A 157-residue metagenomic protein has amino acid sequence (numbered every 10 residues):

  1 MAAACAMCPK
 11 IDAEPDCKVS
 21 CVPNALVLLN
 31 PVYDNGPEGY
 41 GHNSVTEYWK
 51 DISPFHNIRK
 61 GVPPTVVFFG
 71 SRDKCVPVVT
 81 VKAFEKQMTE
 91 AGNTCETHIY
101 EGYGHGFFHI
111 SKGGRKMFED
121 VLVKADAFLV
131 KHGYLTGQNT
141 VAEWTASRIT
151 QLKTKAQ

Functional and structural regions predicted by a protein language model:
M1-K60, V141-K153: Primarily recognizes the serine-hydrolase "nucleophile elbow" in alpha/beta-hydrolase and SGNH/GDSL folds
V22-A25, V62-T65, A91-E96: Loop/turn elements at helix/coil->beta-strand transitions in domains of secreted/extracellular proteins
V32-N35, S71-C75, G102-G106: Solvent-exposed loop/turn segments at secondary-structure junctions within structured extracellular/periplasmic domains
G61, V66-F69, D73: Short beta-strand/loop motif that positions the catalytic acidic residue of the alpha/beta-hydrolase fold
K74-A83: Conserved alpha/beta-hydrolase "acid-adjacent" motif
K82-Q157: C-terminal catalytic histidine-bearing segment of alpha/beta-hydrolase fold enzymes
